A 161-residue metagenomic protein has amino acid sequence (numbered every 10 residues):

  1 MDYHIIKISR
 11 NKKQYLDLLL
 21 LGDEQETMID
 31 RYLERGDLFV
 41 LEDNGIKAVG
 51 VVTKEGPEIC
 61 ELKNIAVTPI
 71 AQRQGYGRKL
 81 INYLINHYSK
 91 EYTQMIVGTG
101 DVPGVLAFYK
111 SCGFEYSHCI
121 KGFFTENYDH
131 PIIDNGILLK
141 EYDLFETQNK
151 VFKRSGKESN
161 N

Functional and structural regions predicted by a protein language model:
M1-N11, D143, T147-N161: Conserved N-terminal entry element of GNAT/NAT acetyltransferase domains
K13-D43, V49-V51: Active-site rim helix/loop that mediates acceptor-substrate recognition in acyltransferases
V40, G45-A66: Conserved beta-strand in the GNAT
I65-R73, G100: A short, internal acetyl-CoA/4′-phosphopantetheine-binding micro-motif in the GNAT/acyltransferase core
A71, G75-Y83: Conserved acetyl-CoA pyrophosphate-binding loop and the N-cap/start of the following alpha-helix in GNAT-like
R78, D101-N135: Conserved active-site alpha-helix within GNAT-family acetyltransferase domains
Y88-D101: Conserved GNAT acetyl-CoA-binding A-motif
